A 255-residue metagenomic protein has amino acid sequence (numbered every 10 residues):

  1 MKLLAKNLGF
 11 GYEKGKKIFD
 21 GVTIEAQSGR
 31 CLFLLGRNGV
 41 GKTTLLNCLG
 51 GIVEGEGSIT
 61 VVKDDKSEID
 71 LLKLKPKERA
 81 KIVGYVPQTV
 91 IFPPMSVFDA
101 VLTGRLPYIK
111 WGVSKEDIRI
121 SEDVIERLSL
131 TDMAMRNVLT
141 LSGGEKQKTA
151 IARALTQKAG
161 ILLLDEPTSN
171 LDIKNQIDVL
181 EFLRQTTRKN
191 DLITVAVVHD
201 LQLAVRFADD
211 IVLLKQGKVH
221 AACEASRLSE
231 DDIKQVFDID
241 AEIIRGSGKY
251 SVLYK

Functional and structural regions predicted by a protein language model:
M1-A5, G9-G21, S28, E68 (+1 more regions): A short, flexible loop at the N-terminus of ABC-type nucleotide-binding domains that lies
G50: Helix-to-loop junction immediately C-terminal to a conserved catalytic motif
S58-E78: ABC ATPase NBD Q-loop/coupling interface
K115-M133, K158: Conserved ABC ATPase "signature" region
N137-L141, E145: Conserved ABC ATPase signature
L162-E166: Catalytic Walker B motif of ABC-type/P-loop ATPase nucleotide-binding domains
E230, V236-K255: ABC ATPase nucleotide-binding domains
